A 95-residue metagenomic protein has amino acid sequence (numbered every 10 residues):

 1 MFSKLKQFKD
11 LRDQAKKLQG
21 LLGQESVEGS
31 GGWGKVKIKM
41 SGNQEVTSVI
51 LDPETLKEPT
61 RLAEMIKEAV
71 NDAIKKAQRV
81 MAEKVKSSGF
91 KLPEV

Functional and structural regions predicted by a protein language model:
M1-E28, K75-V95: Long amphipathic alpha-helical segments used for membrane anchoring, targeting, substrate engagement, or oligomerization
L5-F8, P59, A63: Short, structured helix-loop boundary elements
A15, Q44, I66: Residue-level signature of catalytic and energy-coupling elements of molecular machines, predominantly ATP/GTP-dependent
S30-G34, I38-S48: N-terminal intrinsically disordered, cationic/polar leader segments that include organellar targeting peptides
E45-L62: A short interface-forming secondary-structure element
T60-E83: Active-site- and interface-proximal helix/loop "cap" or "latch" segments in soluble metabolic and energy-transducing
